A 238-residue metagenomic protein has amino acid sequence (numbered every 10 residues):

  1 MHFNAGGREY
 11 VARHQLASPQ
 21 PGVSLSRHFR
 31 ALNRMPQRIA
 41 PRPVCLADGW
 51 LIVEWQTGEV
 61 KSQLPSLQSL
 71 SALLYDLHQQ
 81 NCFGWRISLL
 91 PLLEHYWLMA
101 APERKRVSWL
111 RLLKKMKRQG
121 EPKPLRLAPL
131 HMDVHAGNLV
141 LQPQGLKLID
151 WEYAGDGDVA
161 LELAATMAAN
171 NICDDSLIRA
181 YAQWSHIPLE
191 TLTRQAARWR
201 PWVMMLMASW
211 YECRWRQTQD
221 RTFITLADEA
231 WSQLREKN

Functional and structural regions predicted by a protein language model:
M1-G6: ATP-binding glycine-rich phosphate-binding loop
G7-A47, L51-I52, E59-Q79: A conserved alpha-helical element in kinase catalytic cores
P36, H78-C82, M167, S185: Protein kinase-like catalytic domain
C82-M132, A136-G137, Q142: An alpha-helical support segment within catalytic cores of ATP-dependent transferases
V107, S209-N238: ATP/Mg2+ or Mg2+-diphosphate-binding catalytic cores that bind nucleotide phosphates or diphosphates via glycine-rich
P129, K147-D150: Pre-DFG segment of protein kinase catalytic domains
A160-P188, P201-T218, Q233: Active-site activation/catalytic loop segments of kinase-like enzymes and analogous catalytic loops in related
